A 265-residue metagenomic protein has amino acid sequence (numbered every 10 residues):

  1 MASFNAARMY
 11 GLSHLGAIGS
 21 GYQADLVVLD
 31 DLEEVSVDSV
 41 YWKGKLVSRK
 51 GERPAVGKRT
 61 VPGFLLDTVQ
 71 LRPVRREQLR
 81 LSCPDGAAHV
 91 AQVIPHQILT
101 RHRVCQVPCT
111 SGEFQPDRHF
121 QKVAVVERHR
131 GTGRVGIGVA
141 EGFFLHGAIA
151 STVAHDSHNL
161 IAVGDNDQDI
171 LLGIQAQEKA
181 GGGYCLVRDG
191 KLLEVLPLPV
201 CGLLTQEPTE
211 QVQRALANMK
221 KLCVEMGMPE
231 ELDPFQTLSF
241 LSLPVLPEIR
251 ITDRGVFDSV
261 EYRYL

Functional and structural regions predicted by a protein language model:
A2-L265: Active-site microenvironment of metallo-dependent hydrolases
